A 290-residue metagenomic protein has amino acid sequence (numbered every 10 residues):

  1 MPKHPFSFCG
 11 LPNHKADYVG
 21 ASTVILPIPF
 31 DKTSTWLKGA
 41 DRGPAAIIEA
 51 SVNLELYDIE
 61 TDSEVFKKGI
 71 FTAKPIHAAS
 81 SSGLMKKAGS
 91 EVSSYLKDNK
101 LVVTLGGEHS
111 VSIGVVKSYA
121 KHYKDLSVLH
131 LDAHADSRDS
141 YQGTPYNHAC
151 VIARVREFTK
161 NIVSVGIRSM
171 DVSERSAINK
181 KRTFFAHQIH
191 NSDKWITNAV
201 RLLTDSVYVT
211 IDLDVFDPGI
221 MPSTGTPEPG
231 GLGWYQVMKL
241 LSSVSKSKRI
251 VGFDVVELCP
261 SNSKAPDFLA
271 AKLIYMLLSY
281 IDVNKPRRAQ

Functional and structural regions predicted by a protein language model:
M1-V24, L37-K38, R42-V103, S110-G114 (+4 more regions): Catalytic cores of soluble, metal-dependent hydrolases
I25-K32: Short beta-strand segments enriched in small/hydrophobic residues
I28, G107, L131-A133, I167 (+1 more regions): Cofactor-binding loop segments of dinucleotide-utilizing enzymes, especially the Rossmann-like FAD- and NAD(P)+-binding
S34-T35, D139: Short helix/loop capping segments that flank catalytic or ligand/cofactor-binding pockets
S80, S112-R154: Anion-binding alpha/beta catalytic cores of soluble intermediary-metabolism enzymes, centered on
T104, G143, N147, P266: Short, contiguous, pocket-lining structural segments that sit at or immediately flank catalytic/ligand-binding sites
